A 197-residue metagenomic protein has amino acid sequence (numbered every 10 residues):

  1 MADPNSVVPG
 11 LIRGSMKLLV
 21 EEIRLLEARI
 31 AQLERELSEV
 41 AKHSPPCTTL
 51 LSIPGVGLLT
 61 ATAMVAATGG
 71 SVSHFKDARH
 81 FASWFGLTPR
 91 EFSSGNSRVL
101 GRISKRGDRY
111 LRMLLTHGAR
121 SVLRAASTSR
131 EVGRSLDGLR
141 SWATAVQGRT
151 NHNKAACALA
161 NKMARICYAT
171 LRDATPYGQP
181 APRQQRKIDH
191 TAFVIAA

Functional and structural regions predicted by a protein language model:
M1-A197: A detector of single, family-specific signature residues that are central to catalytic or substrate-handling motifs
